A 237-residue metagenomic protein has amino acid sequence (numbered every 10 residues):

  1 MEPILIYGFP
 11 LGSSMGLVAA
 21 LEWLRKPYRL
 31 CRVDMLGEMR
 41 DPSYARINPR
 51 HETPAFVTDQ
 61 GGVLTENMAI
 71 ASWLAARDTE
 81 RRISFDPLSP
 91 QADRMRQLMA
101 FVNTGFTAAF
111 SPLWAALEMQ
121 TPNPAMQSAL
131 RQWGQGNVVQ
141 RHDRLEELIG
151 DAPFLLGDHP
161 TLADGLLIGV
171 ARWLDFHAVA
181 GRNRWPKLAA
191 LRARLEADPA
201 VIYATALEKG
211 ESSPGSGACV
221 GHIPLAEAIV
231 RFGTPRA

Functional and structural regions predicted by a protein language model:
M1-Q132, R231-A237: GST-like domain detector, emphasizing the conserved glutathione-binding G-site in the N-terminal thioredoxin-like
Y44, L195-A197, V201: An amphipathic, aromatic/His-enriched active-site/gating alpha helix that lines ligand/cofactor pockets
A69, K187, A200: Residue-level recognition of oxygen-bearing side chains
A75, V170-A171, T205: Active-site-flanking alpha-helical
D86-P87, Y203-S212: Short, flexible loop/turn segments with low-complexity composition
V102-E196: GST-like fold's C-terminal all-alpha helical module
E208-A237: Acidic/histidine-enriched, glycine/proline-rich intrinsically disordered or flexible terminal extensions
